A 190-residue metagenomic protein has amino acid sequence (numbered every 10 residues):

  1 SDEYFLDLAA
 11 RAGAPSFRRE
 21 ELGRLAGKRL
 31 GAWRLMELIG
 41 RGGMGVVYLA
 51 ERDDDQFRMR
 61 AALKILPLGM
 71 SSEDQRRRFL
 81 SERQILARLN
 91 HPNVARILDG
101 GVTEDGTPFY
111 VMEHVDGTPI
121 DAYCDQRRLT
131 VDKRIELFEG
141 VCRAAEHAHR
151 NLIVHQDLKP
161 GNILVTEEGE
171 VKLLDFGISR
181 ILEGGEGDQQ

Functional and structural regions predicted by a protein language model:
S1-E37, V131: Short N-terminal regulatory/linker segments that flank and modulate the kinase catalytic core
V46: Conserved N-lobe ATP-binding subsite of Hanks-type protein kinase domains, especially the beta3 VAIK lysine
P67-R88: AlphaC helix of the eukaryotic protein kinase fold
S71-D74, E168-E170, L174-Q190: Activation segment of protein kinases
D99-G101: A short, aromatic-enriched beta-strand patch in the conserved N-lobe beta-sheet of the protein kinase catalytic domain
D105-P119: Conserved short submotifs of the Hanks-type protein kinase catalytic core that shape the nucleotide-binding pocket
R143-I153: Protein kinase catalytic-loop region centered on the HRD/HxD motif
